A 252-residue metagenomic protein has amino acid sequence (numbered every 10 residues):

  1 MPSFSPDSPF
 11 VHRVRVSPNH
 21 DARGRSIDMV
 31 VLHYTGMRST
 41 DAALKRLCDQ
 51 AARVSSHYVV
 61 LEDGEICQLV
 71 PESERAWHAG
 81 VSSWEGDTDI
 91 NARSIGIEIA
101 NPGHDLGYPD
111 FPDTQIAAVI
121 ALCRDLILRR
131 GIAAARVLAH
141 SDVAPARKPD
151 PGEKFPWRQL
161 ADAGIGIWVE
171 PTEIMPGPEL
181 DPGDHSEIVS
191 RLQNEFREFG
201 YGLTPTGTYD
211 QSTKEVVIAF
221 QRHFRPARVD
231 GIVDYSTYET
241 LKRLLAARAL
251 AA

Functional and structural regions predicted by a protein language model:
P2-R136: Active-site-adjacent loop/helix surface patches within enzyme catalytic domains that shape the substrate-binding cleft
P2-S3, G80-S82, P112-L138, A144-A252: Cell-envelope/ECM-targeting effectors and their regulatory/trafficking segments
P102, V143-A144: Short acidic/polar capping segments at secondary-structure boundaries
